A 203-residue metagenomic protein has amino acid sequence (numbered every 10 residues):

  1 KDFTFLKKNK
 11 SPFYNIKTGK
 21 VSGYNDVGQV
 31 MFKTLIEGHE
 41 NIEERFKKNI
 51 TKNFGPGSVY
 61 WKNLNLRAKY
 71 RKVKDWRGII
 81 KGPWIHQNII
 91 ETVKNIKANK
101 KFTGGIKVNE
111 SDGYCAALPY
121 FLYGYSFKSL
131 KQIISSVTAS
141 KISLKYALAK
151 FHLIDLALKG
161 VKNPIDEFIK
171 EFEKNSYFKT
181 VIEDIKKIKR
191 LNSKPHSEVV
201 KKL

Functional and structural regions predicted by a protein language model:
K1-L203: Structured, active/binding-site neighborhoods that engage oxygen-rich ligands
